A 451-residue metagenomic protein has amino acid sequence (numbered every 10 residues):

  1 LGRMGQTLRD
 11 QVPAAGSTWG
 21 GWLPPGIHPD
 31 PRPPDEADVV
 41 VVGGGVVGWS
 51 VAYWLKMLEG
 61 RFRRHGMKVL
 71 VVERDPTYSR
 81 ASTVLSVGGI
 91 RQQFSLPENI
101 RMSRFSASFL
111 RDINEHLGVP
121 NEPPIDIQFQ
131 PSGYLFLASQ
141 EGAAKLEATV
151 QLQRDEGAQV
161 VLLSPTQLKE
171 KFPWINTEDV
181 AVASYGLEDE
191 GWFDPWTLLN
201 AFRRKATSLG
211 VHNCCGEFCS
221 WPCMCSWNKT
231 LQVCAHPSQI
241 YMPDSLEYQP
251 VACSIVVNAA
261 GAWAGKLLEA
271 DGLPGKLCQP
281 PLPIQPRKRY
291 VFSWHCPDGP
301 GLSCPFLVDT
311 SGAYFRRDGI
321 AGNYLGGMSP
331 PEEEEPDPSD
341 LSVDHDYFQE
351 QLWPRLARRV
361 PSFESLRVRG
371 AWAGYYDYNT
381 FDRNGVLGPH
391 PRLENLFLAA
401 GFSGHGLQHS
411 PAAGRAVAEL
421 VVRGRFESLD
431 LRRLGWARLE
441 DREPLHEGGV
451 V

Functional and structural regions predicted by a protein language model:
L1-V39, M57-M67, G448: Extreme N-terminal leader/targeting segments of oxidoreductases
G43-G45, W49, R74, A260: Glycine-rich Rossmann-fold phosphate-binding loop(s) that bind the pyrophosphate of adenine dinucleotide cofactors
K56-T83: Glycine-rich FAD pyrophosphate-binding loop
V87-K171, G312-Y314: Dinucleotide-binding Rossmann-like beta1-alpha1 core, especially the glycine-rich loop that anchors the ADP
R154, T166-E170, W192, P286-R287 (+2 more regions): Flavin (FAD/FMN) cofactor-binding core of flavoprotein oxidoreductases
Y185-I255, A259: Helical element adjacent to the flavin cofactor pocket in flavoenzyme catalytic cores
Q239-S303, H345: Central helical "cap/lid" subdomain
A270, L277-P283, H295-L398: Active-site lid/adjacent beta-loop-alpha segment flanking the redox-cofactor pocket in flavoenzymes
